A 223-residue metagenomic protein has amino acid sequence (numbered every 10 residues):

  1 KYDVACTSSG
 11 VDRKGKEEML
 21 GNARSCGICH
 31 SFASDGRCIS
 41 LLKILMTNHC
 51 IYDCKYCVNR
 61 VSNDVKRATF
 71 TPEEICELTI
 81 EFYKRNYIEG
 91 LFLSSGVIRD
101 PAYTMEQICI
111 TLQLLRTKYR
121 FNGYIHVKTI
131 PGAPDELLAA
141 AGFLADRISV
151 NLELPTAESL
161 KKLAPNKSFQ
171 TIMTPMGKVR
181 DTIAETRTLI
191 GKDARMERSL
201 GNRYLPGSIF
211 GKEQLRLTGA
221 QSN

Functional and structural regions predicted by a protein language model:
K1-H49: Flexible, acidic/Gly-rich N-terminal and inter-domain linker regions that tether and position cofactor-handling modules
L41, C54, L93, V150: Conserved, mostly hydrophobic/aromatic
K43, S95, T129: Short glycine-centered, acidic/aromatic-flanked micro-motifs in structured strand/loop junctions that mark active-site
I44-E73: Canonical Radical SAM [4Fe-4S] cluster-binding loop centered on the CxxxCxxC motif and its immediate flanking residues
N59-V65, L91-P101, I125, L160: Short acidic, glycine/Ser/Thr-rich loop/turn "cap" segments at secondary-structure junctions
C76, R99-N223: Conserved AdoMet/S-adenosylmethionine-binding subsite of the radical SAM
L78-S94: Short Fe-S-cluster ligation motifs
